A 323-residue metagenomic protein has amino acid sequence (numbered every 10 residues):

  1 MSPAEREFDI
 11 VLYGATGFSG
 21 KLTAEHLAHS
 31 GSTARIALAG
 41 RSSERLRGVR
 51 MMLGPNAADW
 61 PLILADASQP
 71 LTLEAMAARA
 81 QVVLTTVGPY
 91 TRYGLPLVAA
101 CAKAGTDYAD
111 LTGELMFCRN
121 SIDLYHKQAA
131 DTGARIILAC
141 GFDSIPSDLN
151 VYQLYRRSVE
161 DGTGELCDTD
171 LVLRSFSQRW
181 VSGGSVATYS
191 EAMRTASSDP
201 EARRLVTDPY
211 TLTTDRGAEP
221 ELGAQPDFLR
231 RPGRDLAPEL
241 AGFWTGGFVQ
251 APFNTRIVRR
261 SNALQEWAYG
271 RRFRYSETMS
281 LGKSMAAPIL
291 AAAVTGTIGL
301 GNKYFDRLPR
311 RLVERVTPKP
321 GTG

Functional and structural regions predicted by a protein language model:
S2-P3, R156-G323: C-terminal catalytic/substrate-binding lobe primarily of soluble NAD(P)-dependent oxidoreductases
F8-H29: N-terminal Rossmann NAD(P)H-binding glycine-rich loop of SDR-like oxidoreductase domains
R35-A37: Short beta-strand element of Class I
A39-S43, D66-A67: N-terminal Rossmann-fold cofactor-binding loop
V49-A58: Short, conserved SAM-binding/catalytic segment of Class I S-adenosyl-L-methionine-dependent methyltransferases
I63-V82, T86-R92: Conserved Rossmann-fold cofactor-binding substructure of NAD(P)-dependent oxidoreductases
P89, A100-C118: ADP-ribose/adenylate-binding Rossmann-like module
T112-A134: Rossmann-fold NAD(P)-binding glycine/threonine-rich loop
